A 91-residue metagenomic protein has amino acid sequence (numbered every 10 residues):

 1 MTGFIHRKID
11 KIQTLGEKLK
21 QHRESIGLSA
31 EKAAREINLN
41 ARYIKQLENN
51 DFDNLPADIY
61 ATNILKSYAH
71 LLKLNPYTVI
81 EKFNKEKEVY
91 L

Functional and structural regions predicted by a protein language model:
M1-L91: Cytosolic/nucleoplasmic/matrix-facing N-terminal domains/tails of membrane-anchored or organelle-targeted proteins
